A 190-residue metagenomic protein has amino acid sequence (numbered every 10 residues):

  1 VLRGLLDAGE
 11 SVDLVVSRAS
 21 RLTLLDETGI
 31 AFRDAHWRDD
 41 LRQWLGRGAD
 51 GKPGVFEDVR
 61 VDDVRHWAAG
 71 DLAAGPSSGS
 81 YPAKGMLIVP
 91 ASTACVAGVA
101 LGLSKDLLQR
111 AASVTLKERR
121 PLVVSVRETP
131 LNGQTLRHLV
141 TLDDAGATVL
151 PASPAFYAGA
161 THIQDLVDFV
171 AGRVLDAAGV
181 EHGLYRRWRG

Functional and structural regions predicted by a protein language model:
V1-L122, T129-G190: A cross-family phosphate/adenosyl-ligand binding-site feature
